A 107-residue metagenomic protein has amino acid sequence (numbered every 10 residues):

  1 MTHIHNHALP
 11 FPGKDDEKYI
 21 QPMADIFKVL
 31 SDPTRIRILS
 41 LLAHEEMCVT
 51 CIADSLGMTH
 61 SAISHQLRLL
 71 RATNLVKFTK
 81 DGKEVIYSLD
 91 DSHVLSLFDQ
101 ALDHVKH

Functional and structural regions predicted by a protein language model:
M1-P22, D91-H107: Amphipathic alpha-helical dimerization/coiled-coil segments that flank or bridge DNA-binding/regulatory modules
E17-S61, V85-S92: N-terminal helix-turn-helix DNA-binding core of bacterial DNA-binding proteins
E46-M47, R71, L102: Residue-level detector of secondary-structure transition/capping positions
D54, H65, R71-A72: Alpha-helical residues within the helix-turn-helix
S61-A62, Q66-L67, K80: Recognition helix of helix-turn-helix DNA-binding domains
R71-D81, S88: Beta-hairpin "wing" of winged helix-turn-helix
